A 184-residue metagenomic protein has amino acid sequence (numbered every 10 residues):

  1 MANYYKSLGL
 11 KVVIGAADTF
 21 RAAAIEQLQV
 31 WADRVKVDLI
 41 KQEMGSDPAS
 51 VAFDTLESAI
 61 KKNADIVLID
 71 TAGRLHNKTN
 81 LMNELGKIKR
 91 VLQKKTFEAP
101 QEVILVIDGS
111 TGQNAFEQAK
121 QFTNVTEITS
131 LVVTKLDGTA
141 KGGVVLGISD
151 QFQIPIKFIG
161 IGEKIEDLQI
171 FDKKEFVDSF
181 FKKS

Functional and structural regions predicted by a protein language model:
M1-S184: P-loop/Walker A NTP-binding module and the surrounding RecA-like catalytic core of P-loop NTPases
